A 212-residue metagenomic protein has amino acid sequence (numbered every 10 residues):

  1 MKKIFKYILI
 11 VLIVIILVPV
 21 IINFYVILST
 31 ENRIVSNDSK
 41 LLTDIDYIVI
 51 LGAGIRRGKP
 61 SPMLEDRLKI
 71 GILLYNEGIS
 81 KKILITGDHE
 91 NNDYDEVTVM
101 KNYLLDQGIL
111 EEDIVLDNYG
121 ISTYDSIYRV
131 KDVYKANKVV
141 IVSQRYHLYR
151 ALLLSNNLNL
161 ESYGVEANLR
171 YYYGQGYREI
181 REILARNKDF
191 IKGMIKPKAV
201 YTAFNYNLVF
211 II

Functional and structural regions predicted by a protein language model:
M1, L41-L42, N187: Extended hydrophobic leader/signal-anchor segments used for secretion and membrane insertion
M1-I8, Q175, E179: Hydrophobic, aromatic-rich alpha-helical transmembrane segments and their membrane-interface anchor motifs
K3-S39: N-terminal type II signal-anchor transmembrane helix that functions as the membrane-insertion/stop-transfer segment
L9, I13, L74, K188 (+1 more regions): Enrichment for repetitive, rod-forming helical segments
V26-E179: A structural signal for short, hydrophobic/glycine-enriched beta-strand patches
G176-Y201: A transmembrane-helix-recognition feature enriched in membrane-embedded lipid enzymes and envelope glyco-/phospholipid
A199-I212: Short linear elements at protein peripheries
